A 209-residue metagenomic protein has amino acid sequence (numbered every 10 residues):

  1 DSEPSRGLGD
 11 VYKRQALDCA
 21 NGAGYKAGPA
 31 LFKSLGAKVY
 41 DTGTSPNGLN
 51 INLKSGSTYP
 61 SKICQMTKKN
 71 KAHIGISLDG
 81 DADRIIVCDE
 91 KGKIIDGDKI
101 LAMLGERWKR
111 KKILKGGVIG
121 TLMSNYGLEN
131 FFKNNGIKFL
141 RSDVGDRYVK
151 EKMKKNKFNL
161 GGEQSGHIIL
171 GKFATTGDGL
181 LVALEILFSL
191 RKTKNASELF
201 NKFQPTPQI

Functional and structural regions predicted by a protein language model:
D1-Y12: Single conserved hydrophobic/aromatic residue that forms the stacking wall/gate of nucleotide- or nucleobase-binding
D10-A37: Active-site pocket-lining segments that scaffold enzyme catalytic pockets across diverse folds
K26-K33, P60-K68, A102-K109, E129 (+2 more regions): Predominant activation on well-ordered alpha-helical scaffold segments within soluble catalytic domains
K26-L31, L53-K54, I85-E90, L128-N134 (+2 more regions): Short acidic, glycine/serine/threonine-rich loops at helix termini
A30-C88: N-terminal small/polar loop signature for handling phosphorylated ligands or for N-terminal nucleophile
G36-G43, I94-K99, G136-V144: Short hydrophobic/aromatic-enriched beta-strand-loop microsegments
K62-G136: Replace "Mg2+/Mn2+-dependent" with "divalent metal-dependent
H73-I74, R110, L114-I209: Phosphate-binding and adjacent anionic-ligand microenvironments
